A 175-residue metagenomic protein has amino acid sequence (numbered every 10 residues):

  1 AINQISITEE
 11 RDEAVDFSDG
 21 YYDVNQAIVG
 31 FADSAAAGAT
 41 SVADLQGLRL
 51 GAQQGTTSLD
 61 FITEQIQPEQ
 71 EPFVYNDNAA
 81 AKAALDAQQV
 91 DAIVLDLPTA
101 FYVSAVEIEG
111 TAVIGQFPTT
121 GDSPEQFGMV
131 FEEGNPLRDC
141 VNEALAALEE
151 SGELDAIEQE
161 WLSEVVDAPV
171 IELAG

Functional and structural regions predicted by a protein language model:
A1-D44, T119: Acidic, polar ligand-binding/catalytic clefts
N3-A14, T63-E64, D91-S123: A ligand-binding cleft/hinge motif common to bilobed small-molecule-binding domains
D23-G30, A105-E143, E164-G175: Periplasmic-binding protein-like
D33-S41, F73, G134-D139: Short helix-loop capping/hinge motifs at secondary-structure junctions, enriched in acidic/polar residues
A37-G38, F73-A87: Short helix-initiation/N-cap motifs at beta->coil->alpha
S41-T56, E71: Short loop->beta-strand "edge-of-pocket" segments that line small-molecule binding or catalytic clefts across diverse
L45, A84-D86, M129, V141: Hydrophobic residues within well-ordered alpha-helices
T57-P72, A112-I114, E143-G175: Ligand-binding clefts/hinges and TM-proximal coupling segments of bilobed small-molecule sensing domains
